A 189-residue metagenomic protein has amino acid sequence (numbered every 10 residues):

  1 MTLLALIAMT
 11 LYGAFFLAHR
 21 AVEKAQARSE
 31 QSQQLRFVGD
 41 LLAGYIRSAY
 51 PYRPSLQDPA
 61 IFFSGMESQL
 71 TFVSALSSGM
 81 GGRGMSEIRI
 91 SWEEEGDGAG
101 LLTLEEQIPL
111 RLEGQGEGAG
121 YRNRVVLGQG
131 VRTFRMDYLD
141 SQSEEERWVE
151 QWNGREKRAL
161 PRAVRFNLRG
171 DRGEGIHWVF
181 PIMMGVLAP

Functional and structural regions predicted by a protein language model:
M1-F15: N-terminal single-pass transmembrane signal-anchor helix
F16-L112: Extracytoplasmic beta-strand-rich oligomerization domains located immediately C-terminal to a leader/signal peptide
R83-I88, Y121-R122, P161: Short, surface-exposed coil-to-beta transition loops
E87-R89, N123-V125, T133, I176-V179: Well-ordered beta-strand positions in beta-sheet-rich domains
E106, L127-Q129: Structured extramembrane domains adjacent to transmembrane segments
L112-V126: Short aromatic-glycine motifs in intrinsically disordered, low-complexity regions
G130-P189: Short linear sequence signals and composition-biased patches located at protein termini or domain-edge surfaces
